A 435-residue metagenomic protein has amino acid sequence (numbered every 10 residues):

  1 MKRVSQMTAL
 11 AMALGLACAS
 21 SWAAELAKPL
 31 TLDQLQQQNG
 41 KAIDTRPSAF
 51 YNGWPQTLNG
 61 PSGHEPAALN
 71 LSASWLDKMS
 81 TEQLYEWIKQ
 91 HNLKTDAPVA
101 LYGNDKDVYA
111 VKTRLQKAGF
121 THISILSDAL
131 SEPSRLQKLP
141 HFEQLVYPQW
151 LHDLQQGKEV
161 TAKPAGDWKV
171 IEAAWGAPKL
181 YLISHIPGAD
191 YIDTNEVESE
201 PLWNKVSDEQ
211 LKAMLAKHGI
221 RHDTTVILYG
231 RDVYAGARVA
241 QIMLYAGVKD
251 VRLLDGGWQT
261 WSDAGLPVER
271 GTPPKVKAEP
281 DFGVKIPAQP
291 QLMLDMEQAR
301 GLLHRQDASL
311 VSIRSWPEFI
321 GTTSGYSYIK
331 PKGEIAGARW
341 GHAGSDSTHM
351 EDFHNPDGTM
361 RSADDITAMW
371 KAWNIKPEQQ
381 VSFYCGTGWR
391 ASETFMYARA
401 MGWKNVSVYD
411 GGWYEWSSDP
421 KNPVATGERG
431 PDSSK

Functional and structural regions predicted by a protein language model:
M1-W22: Gram-negative bacterial Sec-dependent N-terminal signal peptides
W22-K435: Cytosolic catalytic domains that perform sulfur/thiol-centered chemistry
